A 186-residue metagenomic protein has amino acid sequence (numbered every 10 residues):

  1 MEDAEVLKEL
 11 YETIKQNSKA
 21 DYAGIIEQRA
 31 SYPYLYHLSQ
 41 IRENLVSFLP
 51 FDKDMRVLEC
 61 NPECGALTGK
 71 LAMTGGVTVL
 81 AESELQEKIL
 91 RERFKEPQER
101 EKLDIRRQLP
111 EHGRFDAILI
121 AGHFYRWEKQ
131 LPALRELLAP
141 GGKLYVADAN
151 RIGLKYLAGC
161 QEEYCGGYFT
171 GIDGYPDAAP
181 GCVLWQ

Functional and structural regions predicted by a protein language model:
M1-N17: N-terminal auxiliary segments of SAM/dcSAM-dependent transferases
Y36-M55: Conserved alpha-helix/loop element of class I SAM-dependent methyltransferases that forms part of the SAM/SAH-binding
K53-E63: Conserved class I S-adenosyl-L-methionine
C64-G75: Conserved SAM-binding loop of SAM-dependent methyltransferases across substrates and taxa, primarily the Class I
P110-I118: A short acidic, Gly/Pro-enriched loop at the edge of an enzyme's catalytic core that lines a small-molecule cofactor
E128-K143: A short glycine-rich, Lys/Arg-flanked "PGG" loop and its adjoining helix->strand segment in the class I
V146-F169: Conserved class I S-adenosyl-L-methionine
A179-Q186: Short alpha-helix
